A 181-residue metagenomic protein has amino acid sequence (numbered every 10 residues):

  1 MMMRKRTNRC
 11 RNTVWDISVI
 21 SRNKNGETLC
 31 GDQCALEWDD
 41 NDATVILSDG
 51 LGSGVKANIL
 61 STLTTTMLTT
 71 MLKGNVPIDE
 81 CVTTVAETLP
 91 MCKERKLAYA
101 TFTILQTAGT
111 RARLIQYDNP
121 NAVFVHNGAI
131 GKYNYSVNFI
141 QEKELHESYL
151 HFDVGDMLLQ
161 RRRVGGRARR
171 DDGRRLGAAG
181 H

Functional and structural regions predicted by a protein language model:
M1-T28: Regulatory cytosolic signal-relay segments
R9, N25-T28, A35-E37, I104-Q106 (+2 more regions): Replace "in large, NTP-powered and nucleic-acid-processing enzymes" with "in large, NTP-powered factors and other
C10-W15, D39-D42, T107-A112, F152-G155: Beta-strand-turn-beta hairpins that frame and shape the catalytic cleft of phosphate-ester-processing enzymes
E27-W38, K132-G165: Acidic loop->beta-strand submotif enriched in PP2C/PPM serine/threonine phosphatases
C30, L60-G128, I140, E144-E147: Catalytic core of PPM/PP2C metal-dependent serine/threonine phosphatase domains
Q33-A86, G155-M157, R163-G177: Primarily the active-site beta-strand->alpha-helix module of PP2C/PPM metal-dependent phosphatases, and frequently
A122-Y135, G173: A short alpha->loop->secondary-structure connector
G180: Hard-cation-handling environments
